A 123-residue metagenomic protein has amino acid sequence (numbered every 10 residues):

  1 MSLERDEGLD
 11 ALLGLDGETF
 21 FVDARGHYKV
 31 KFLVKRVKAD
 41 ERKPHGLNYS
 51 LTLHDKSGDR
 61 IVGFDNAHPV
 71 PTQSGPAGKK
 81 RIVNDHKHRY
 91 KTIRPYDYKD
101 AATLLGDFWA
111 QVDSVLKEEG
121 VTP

Functional and structural regions predicted by a protein language model:
S2-R81: The feature represents the first ordered module of a protein
V83-H86: Glycine-rich, flexible beta-strand/loop modules in the N-terminal catalytic cores of phosphate-handling
H88-G120: Well-ordered alpha/beta subsegment
